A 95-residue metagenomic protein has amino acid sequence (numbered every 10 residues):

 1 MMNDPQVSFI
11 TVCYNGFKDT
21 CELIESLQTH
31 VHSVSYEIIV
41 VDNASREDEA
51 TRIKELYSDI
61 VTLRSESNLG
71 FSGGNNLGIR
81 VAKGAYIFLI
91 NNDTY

Functional and structural regions predicted by a protein language model:
Q6-S8, E37: Cell-envelope/extracellular polymer assembly enzymes that use nucleotide-activated donors
T11-E22, A44: Active-site beta-to-alpha loop of glycosyltransferases that engages the nucleotide-sugar donor
E25-S35: Short, acidic, metal-binding catalytic loop of nucleotide-sugar glycosyltransferases
S26, D42-T51, S67: A conserved acidic beta->alpha catalytic loop
S35-A44, L63-S65: Short beta-strand/loop segment that forms part of the nucleotide-sugar
R64-A82: Glycine-rich, basic loop-to-helix element that forms the pyrophosphate-binding segment of sugar-nucleotide handling
I87: Short aromatic/hydrophobic "clamp" motif used to bind/position activated sugar donors
N91-Y95: The conserved acidic donor/metal-binding loop of glycosyltransferases
